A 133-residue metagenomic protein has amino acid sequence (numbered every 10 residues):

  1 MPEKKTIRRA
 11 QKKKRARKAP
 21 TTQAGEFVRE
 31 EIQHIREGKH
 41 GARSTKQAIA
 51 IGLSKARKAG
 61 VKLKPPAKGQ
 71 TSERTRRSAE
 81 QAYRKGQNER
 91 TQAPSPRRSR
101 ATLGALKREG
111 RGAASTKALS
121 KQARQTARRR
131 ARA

Functional and structural regions predicted by a protein language model:
M1-A133: A charge-rich, low-complexity, intrinsically flexible signal that marks solvent-exposed coils, linkers, repeats
